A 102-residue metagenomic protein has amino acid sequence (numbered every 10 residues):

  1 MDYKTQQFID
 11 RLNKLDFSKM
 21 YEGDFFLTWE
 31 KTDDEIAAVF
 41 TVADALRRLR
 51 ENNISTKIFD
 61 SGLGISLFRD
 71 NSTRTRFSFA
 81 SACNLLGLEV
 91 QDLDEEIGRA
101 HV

Functional and structural regions predicted by a protein language model:
D2-F77, S81: Positively charged, low-complexity intrinsically disordered leader regions
T75, A80, L85-G98: Anionic-ligand anchoring segments at beta-strand to alpha-helix junctions in alpha/beta enzyme folds, i.e., glycine
A100-V102: Conserved small/polar residues in nucleotide/adenosyl-binding loops
